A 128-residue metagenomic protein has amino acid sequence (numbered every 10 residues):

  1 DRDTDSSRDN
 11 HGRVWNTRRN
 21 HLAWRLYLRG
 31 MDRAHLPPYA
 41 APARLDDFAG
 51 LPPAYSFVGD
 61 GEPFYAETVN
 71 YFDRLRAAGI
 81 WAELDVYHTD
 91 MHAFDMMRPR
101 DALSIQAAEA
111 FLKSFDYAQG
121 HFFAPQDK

Functional and structural regions predicted by a protein language model:
D1-K128: Alpha/beta-hydrolase superfamily serine-hydrolase fold, recognizing
